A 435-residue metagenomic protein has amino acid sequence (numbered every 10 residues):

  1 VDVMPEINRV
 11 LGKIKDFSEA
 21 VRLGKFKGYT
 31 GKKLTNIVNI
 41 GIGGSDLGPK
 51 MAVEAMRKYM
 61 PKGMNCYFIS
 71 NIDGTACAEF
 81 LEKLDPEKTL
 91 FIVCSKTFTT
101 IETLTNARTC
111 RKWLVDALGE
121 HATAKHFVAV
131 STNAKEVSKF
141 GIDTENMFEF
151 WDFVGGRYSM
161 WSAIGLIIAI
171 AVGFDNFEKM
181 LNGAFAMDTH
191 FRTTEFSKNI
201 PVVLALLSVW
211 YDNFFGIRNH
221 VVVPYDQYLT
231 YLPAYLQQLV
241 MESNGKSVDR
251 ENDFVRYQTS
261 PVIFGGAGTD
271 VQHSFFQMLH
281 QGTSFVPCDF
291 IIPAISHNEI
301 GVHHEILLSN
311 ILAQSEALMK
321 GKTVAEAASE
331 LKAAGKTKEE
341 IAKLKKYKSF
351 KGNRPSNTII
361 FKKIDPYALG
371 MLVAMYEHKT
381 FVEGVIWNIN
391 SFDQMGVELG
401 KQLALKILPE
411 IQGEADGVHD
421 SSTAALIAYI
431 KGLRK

Functional and structural regions predicted by a protein language model:
V1-F17, T123, F127, F191-F196 (+3 more regions): Active-site-proximal helix-loop elements at catalytic-domain edges
V1-Y29, I306-E339, S349, E383 (+2 more regions): Extended, charge-enriched "interface" segments that sit outside catalytic cores
D16-G24, G31-T194, K406: Glycine-rich phosphate-binding loops that contact phosphosugars or nucleotide phosphates
T35-G41, F91-T97, N219-D226, V262-I263 (+1 more regions): Short glycine-rich or small-residue beta-strand-to-loop segments that form or flank ligand, phosphate, metal/Fe-S
A52-R57, E82-P86, A107-T109, E145 (+4 more regions): Short, solvent-exposed amphipathic alpha-helical segments in soluble enzyme and RNA/protein-processing domains
W113-G301, K401-L405, Q412-K435: Active-site phosphate/pyrophosphate-binding segments
Q258, F264-K363: Helicase-primase coupling helices
N357-E414, D420-R434: C-terminal helical/tail subdomains of lipid-metabolizing enzymes
